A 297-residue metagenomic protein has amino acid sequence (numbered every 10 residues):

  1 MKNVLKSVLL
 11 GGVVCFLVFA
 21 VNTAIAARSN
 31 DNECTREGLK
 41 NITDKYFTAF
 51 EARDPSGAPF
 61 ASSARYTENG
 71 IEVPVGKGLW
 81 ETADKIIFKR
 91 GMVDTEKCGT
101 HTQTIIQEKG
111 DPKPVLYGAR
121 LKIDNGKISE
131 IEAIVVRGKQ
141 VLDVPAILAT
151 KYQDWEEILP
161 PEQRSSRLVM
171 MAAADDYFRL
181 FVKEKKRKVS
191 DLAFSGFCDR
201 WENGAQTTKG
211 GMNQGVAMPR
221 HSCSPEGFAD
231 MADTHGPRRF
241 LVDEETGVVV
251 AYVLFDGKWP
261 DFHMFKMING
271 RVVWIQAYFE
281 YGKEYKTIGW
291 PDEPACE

Functional and structural regions predicted by a protein language model:
M1-G12: Bacterial N-terminal signal peptides that target proteins for export
G11-A20: Bacterial N-terminal signal peptides
A24-E297: C-terminal and inter-domain tail/linker signature
